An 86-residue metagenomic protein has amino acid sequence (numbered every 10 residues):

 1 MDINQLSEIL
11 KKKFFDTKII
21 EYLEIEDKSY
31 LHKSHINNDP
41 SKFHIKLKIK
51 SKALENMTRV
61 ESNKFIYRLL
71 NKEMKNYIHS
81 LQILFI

Functional and structural regions predicted by a protein language model:
M1-I86: N-terminal, polar/charged subdomain of small-to-medium soluble alpha/beta proteins
